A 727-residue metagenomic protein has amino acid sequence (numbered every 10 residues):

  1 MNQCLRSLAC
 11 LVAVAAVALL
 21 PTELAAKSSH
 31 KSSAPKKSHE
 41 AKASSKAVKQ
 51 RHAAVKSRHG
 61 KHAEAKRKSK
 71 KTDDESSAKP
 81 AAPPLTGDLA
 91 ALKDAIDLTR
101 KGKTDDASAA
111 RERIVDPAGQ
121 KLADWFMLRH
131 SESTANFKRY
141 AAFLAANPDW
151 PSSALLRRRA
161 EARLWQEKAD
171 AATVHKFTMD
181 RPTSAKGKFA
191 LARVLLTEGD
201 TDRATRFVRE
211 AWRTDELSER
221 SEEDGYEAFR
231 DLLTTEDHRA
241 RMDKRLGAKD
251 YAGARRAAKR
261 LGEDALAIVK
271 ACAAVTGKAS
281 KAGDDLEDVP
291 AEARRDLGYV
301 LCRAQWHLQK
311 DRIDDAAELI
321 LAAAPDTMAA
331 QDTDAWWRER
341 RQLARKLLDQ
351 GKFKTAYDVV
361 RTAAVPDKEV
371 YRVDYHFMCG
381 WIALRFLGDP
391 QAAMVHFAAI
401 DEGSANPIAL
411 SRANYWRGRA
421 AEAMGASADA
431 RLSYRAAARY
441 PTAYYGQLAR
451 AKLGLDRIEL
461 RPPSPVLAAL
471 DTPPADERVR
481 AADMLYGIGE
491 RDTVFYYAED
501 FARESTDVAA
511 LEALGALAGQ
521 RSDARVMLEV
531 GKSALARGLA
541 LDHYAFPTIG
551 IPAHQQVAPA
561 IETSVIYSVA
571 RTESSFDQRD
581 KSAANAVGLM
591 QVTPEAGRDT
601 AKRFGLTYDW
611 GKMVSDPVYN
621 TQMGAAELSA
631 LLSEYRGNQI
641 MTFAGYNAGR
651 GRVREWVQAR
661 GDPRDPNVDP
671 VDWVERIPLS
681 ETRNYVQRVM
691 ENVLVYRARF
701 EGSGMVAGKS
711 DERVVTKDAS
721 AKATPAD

Functional and structural regions predicted by a protein language model:
A25-D88, R713-D727: Compositionally biased, proline/threonine/alanine/serine-rich low-complexity intrinsically disordered stretches
A34, S57, H62-E64, P117 (+17 more regions): Catalytic glycan-binding domains that act on GlcNAc-containing polysaccharides
A78-L85, S108-A118, R129-E132, A141-P151 (+15 more regions): Solenoid-like repeat scaffolds
D94, D124-M127, A160, L191 (+9 more regions): Structural register within alpha-helical repeat arrays
L98, S131, L164, L195 (+9 more regions): Residue at a conserved register position within TPR or TPR-like alpha-solenoid repeats
K101, H130, T134, E167-K168 (+8 more regions): Structural motif corresponding to the intra-repeat A-B loop/turn of tetratricopeptide repeats
T104, S133, F137, D170-A171 (+10 more regions): TPR-repeat structural position
L122, L155, K186, E236 (+7 more regions): Residue register of alpha-helical TPR repeats
